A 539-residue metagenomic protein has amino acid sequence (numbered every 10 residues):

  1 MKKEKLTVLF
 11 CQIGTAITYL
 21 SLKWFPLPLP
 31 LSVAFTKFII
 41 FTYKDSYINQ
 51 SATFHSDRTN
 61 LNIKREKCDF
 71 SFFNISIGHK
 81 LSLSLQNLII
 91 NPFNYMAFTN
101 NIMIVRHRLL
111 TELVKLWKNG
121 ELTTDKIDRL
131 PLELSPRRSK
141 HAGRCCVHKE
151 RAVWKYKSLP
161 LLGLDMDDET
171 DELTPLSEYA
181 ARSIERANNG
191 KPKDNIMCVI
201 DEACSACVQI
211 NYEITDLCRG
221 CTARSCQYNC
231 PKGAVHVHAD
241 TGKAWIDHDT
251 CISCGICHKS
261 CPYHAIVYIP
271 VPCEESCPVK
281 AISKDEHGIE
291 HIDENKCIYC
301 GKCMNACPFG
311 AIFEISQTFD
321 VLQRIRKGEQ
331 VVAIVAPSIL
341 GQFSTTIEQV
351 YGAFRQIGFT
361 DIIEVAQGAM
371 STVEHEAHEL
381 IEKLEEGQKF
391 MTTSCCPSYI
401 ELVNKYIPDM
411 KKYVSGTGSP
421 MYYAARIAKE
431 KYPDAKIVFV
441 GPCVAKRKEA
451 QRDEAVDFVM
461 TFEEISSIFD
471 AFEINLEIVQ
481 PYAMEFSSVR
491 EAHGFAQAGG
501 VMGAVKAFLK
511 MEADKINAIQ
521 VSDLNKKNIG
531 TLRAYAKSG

Functional and structural regions predicted by a protein language model:
M1-T42, S46-R58, N62-R65, S71-E169 (+1 more regions): Iron-sulfur-associated redox domains of electron-transfer enzymes in respiratory and anaerobic energy metabolism
A16, C204-N211, T215, C221-C226 (+2 more regions): Cysteine-cluster motifs in flexible loop/terminal segments that predominantly coordinate metals
I184, I252, P272: Short sequence/structural segments immediately N-terminal
R186-T215, K232-G233: N-terminal [4Fe-4S]-dependent radical SAM core
E213, W245, I334: Conserved beta-strand segments that form the floor/walls of ligand-binding pockets within enzyme and binding domains
A223-H248, I256-D293, I298, K302-Q317: Iron-sulfur cluster-binding cysteine motifs and their immediate structural context in ferredoxin-like electron-transfer
